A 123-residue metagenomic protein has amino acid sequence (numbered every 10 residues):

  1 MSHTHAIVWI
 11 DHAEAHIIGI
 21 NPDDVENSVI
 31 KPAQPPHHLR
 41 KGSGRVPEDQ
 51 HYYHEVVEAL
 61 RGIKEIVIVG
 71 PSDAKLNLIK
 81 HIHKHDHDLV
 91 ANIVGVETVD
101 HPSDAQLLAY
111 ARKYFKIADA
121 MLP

Functional and structural regions predicted by a protein language model:
M1-P123: Terminal alpha-helical anchor/extension segments at protein ends
